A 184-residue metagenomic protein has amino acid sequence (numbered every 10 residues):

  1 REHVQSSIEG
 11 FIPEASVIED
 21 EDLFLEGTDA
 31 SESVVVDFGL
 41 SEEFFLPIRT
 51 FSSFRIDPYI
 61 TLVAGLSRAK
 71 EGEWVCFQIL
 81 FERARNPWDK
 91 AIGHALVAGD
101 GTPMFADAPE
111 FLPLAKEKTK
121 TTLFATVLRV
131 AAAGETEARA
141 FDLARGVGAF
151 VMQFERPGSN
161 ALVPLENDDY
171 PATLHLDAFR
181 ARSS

Functional and structural regions predicted by a protein language model:
R1-S184: Extended, folded cores of ATP/NTP-driven motor/assembly subunits in large transport and secretion machines
